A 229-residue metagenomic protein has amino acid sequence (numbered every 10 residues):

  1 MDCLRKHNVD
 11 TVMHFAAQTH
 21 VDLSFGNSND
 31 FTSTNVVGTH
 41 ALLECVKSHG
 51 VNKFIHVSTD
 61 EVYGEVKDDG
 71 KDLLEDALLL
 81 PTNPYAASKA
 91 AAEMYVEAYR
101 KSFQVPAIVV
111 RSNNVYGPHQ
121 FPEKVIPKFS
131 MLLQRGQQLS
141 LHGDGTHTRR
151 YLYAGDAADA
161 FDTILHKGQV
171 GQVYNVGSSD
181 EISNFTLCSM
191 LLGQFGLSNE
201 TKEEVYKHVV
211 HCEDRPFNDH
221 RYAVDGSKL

Functional and structural regions predicted by a protein language model:
M1-V115, N184: N-terminal Rossmann-like NAD(P)+-binding domain of SDR-like oxidoreductases, especially those catalyzing
R5, E44-S48, E97-K101, M131 (+4 more regions): Short, well-ordered alpha-helices that flank and scaffold nucleotide-derived cofactor binding pockets
G26, T34-V37, D76, N83 (+6 more regions): Residue-level signal for the nucleotide or nucleotide-sugar donor/cofactor binding architecture
A41, E61, K67, K89 (+5 more regions): Short, flexible micro-motifs
D69, P122-S130: A glycine/serine/threonine-rich, flexible loop-to-helix segment that serves as the NAD(P) cofactor-binding "lid"
L133-L229: C-terminal substrate-binding subdomain of Rossmann-fold SDR/epimerase-dehydratase oxidoreductases
